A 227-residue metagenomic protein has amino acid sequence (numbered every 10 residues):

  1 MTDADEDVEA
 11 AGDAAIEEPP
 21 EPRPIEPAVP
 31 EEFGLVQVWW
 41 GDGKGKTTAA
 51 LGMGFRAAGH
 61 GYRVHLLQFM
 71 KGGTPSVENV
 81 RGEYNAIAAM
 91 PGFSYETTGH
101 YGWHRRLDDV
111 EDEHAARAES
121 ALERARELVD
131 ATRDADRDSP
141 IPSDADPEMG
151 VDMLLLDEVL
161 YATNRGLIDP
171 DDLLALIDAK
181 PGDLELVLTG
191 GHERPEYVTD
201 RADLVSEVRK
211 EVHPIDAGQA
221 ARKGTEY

Functional and structural regions predicted by a protein language model:
M1-F33, R137-D144, A221, E226: Haloarchaeal acidic low-complexity proteome signature biased toward cell-envelope/secretome components but also
L35-R133: Conserved P-loop
V64, L186, V205: Hydrophobic anchor at the start of a short beta-strand that flanks the dinucleotide cofactor-binding loop
L66-Q68, L154-V159, T189: Short beta-strands and strand-loop turn motifs
K71-T74, Y101-G102, L160-Y161, H192-P195 (+1 more regions): Conserved nucleotide-binding/hydrolysis micro-motifs of P-loop NTPases
R105-G182: Phosphate-binding/switch loop-helix module in NTP-utilizing enzymes
L176-P195: Sensor-1/coupling segment of RecA-like P-loop NTPase cores
H192-Y227: Phosphate-binding/switch region of NTP-binding enzymes
